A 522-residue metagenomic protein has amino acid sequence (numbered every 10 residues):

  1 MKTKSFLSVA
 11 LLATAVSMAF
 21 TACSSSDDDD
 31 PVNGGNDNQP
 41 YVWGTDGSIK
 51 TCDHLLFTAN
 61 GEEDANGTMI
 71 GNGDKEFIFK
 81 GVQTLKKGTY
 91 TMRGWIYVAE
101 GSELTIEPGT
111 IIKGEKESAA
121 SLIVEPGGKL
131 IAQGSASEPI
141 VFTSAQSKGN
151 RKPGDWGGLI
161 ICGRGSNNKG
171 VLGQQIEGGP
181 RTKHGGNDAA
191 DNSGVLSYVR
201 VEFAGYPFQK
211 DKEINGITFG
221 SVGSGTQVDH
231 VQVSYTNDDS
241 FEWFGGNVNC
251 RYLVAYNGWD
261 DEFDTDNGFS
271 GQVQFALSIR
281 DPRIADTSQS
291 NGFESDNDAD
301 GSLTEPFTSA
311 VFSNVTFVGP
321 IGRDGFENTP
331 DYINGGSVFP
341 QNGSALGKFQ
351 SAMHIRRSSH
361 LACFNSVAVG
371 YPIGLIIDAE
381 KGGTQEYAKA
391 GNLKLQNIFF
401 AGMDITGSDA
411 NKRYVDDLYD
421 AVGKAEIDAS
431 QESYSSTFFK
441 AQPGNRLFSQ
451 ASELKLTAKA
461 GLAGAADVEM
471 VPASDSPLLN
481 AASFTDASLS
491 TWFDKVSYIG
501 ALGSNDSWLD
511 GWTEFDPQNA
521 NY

Functional and structural regions predicted by a protein language model:
M1-A10: Bacterial N-terminal signal peptides that target proteins for export
A13-S17: Alpha-helical transmembrane segments
M18-A22: C-terminal motif of bacterial Sec signal peptides marking the signal peptidase cleavage site
S24-Y522: Beta-strand/loop edge motif enriched in small/polar residues
